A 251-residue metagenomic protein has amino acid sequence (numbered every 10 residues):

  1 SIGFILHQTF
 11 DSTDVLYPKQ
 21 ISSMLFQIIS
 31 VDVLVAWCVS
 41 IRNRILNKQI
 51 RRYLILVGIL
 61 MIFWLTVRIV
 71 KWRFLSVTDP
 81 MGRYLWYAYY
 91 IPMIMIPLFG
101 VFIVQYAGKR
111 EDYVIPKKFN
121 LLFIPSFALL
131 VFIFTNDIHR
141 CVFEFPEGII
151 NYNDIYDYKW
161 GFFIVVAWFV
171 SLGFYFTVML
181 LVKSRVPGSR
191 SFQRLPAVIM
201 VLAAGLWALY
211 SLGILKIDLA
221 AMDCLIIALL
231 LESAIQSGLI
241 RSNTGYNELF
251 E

Functional and structural regions predicted by a protein language model:
S1-Q8, L25-C38, I124-F134, F169-V178 (+2 more regions): Hydrophobic core of alpha-helical transmembrane segments in multi-pass integral membrane proteins
Q8-S12, C38, L65, I69-S76 (+5 more regions): Transmembrane helix-loop junctions and nearby membrane-interface residues
Q8-S22, V39-K48, L212: Short, hydrophobic transmembrane alpha-helix segments
D14-S30, V131-M179, Y210, I214-L219: Extracellular-loop-to-transmembrane junctions of the mid-late helices
Y17-D32, N47-I133: Individual alpha-helical transmembrane segments in multi-pass integral membrane proteins
V33-S40, F99-Y106, F163-P187, E232-L239: Alpha-helical transmembrane segments in multipass membrane proteins, preferentially the mid-helix core
N43-T66, Y87, K118-S126, Y156-L212: Alpha-helical transmembrane segments of multi-pass integral membrane proteins
L181-L249: Interfacial "cap-and-anchor" motif at the non-cytosolic start of specific transmembrane alpha-helices
